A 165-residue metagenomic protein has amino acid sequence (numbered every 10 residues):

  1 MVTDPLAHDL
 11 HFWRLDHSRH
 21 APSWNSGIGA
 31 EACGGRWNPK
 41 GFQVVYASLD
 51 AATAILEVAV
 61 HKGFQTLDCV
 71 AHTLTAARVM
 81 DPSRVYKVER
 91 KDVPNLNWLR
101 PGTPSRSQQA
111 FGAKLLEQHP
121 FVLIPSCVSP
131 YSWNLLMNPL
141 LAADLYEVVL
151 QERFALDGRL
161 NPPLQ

Functional and structural regions predicted by a protein language model:
V2-S26, L67-Q165: Active-site and NAD+-binding cores of ADP-ribose-processing enzymes
D9, R14-S18, P22-G41, V45-Y46 (+1 more regions): NAD-dependent ADP-ribosyltransferases
P39-E89: Short, well-structured hydrophobic secondary-structure segments
